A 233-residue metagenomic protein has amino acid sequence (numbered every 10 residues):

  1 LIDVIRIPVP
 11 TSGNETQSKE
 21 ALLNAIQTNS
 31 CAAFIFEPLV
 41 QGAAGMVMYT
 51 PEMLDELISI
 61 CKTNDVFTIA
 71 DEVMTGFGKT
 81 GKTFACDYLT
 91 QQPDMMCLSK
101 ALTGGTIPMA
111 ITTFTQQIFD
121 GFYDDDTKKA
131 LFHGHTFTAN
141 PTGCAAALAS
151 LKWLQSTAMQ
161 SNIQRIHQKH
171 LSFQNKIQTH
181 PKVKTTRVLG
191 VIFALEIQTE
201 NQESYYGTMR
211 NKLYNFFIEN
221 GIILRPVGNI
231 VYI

Functional and structural regions predicted by a protein language model:
L1-Y232: Conserved N-terminal phosphate-binding loop of PLP-dependent enzymes in the Aspartate aminotransferase
